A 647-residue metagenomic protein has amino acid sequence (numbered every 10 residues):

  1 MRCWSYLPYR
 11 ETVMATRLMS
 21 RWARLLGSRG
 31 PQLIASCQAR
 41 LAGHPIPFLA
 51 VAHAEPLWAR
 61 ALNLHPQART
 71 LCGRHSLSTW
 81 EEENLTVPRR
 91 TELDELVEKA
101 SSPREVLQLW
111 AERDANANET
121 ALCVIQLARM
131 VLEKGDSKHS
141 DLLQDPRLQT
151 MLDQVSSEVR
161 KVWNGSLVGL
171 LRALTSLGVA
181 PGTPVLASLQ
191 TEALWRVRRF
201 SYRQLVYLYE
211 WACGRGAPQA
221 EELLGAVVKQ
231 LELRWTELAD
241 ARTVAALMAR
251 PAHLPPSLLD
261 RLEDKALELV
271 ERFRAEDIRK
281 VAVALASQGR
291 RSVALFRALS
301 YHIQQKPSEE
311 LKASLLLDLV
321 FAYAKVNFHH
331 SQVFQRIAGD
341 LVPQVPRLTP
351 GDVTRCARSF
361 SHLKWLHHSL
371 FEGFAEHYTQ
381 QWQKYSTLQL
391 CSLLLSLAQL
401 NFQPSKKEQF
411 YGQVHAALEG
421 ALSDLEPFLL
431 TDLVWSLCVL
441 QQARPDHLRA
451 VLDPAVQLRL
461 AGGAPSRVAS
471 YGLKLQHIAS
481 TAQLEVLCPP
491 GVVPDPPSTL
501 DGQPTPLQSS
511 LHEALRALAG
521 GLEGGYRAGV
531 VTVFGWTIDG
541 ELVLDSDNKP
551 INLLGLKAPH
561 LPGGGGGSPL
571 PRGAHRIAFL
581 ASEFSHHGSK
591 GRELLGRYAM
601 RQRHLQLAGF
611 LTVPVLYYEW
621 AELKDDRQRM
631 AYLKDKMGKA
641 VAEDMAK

Functional and structural regions predicted by a protein language model:
R2-K647: Eukaryotic RNA-binding helical-repeat scaffolds
